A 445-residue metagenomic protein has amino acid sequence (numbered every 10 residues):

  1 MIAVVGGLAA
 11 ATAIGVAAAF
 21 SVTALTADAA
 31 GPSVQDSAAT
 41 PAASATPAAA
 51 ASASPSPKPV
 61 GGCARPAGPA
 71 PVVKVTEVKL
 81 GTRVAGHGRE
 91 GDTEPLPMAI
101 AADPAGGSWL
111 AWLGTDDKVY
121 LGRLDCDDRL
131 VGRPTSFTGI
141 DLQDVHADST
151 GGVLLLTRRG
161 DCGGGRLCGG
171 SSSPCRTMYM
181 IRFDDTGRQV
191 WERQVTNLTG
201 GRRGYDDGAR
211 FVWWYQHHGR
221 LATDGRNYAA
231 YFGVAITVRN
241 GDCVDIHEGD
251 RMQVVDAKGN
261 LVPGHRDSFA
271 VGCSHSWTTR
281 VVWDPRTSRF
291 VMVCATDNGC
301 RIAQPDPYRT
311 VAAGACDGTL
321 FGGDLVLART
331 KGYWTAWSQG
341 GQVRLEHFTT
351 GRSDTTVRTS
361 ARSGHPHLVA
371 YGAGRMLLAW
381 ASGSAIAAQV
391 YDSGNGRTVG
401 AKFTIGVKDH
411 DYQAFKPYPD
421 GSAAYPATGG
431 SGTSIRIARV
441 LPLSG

Functional and structural regions predicted by a protein language model:
M1-A11: N-terminal export and membrane-targeting signals
I2, G15-P57: C-terminal region of N-terminal signal peptides and the immediate post-cleavage residues of exported proteins
A10, S21-A24, A38, S44 (+3 more regions): A detector of low-complexity, intrinsically disordered, Ser/Thr/Gly/Pro/Ala-rich segments
T12-A13, P134: Residues at secondary-structure transition points
P57-G445: Extracellular, repeat-based ectodomains that mediate carbohydrate processing or recognition
